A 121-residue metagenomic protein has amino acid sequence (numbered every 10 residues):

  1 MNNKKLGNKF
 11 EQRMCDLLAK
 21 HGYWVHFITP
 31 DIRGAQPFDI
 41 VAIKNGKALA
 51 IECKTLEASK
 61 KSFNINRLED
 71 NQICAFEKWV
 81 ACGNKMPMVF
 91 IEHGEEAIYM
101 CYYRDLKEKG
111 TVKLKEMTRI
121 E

Functional and structural regions predicted by a protein language model:
M1-D31: Acidic-basic catalytic patches of nuclease active cores, encompassing PD-(D/E)XK and other metal-cofactor nuclease
G7, L17, H93-A97, I120: Ribonuclease/tRNase effector modules and their secretory precursors
Q12, C74-C82, I120: Mixed-charge (Asp/Glu-Lys/Arg
L18, I40-A42, G46-S59: Conserved catalytic cores of phosphodiester-cleaving nucleases, focusing on short active-site segments
W24-G46: Active-site metal-binding core of divalent-cation-utilizing nuclease and nuclease-like domains
L56-A75: Mg2+/Mn2+-dependent nuclease catalytic core
E77-L106: Nucleic-acid nuclease catalytic cores
I98-E121: Intrinsically disordered, low-complexity terminal regions enriched in charged/polar residues
